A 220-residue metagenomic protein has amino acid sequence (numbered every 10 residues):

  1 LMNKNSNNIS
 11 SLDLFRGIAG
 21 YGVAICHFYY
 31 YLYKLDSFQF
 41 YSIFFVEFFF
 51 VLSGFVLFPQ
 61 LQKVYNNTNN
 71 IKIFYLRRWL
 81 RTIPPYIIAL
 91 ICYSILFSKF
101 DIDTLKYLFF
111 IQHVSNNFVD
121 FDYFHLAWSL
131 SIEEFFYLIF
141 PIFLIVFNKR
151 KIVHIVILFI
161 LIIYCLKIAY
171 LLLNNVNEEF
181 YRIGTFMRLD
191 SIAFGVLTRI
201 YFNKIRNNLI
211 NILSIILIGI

Functional and structural regions predicted by a protein language model:
L1-R188, K204-I212: Membrane-cytosol interface segments of multi-pass membrane proteins, especially ER/Golgi lipid-handling enzymes
I95-K99, L197, S214-I220: Alpha-helical transmembrane segments of multi-pass integral membrane proteins
L197-I205: Internal transmembrane alpha-helix with an interfacial aromatic "cap," most often the third helix
